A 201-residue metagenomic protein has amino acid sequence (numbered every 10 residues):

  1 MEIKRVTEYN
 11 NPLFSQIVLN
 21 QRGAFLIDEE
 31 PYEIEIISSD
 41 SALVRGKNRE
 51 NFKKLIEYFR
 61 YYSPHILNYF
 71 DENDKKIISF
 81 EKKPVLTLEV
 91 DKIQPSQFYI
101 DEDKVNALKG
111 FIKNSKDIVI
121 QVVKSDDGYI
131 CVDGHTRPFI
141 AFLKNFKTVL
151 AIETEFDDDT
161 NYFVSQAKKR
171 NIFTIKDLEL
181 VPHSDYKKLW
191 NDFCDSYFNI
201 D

Functional and structural regions predicted by a protein language model:
E2, N11-L13, I17-L19, D126-D201: Basic- and aromatic-enriched surface patches that contact anionic nucleotides/nucleic acids
K4-R49, K53-V132, T136, F142: Short alpha-helix boundary/capping and kink motifs at helix termini
